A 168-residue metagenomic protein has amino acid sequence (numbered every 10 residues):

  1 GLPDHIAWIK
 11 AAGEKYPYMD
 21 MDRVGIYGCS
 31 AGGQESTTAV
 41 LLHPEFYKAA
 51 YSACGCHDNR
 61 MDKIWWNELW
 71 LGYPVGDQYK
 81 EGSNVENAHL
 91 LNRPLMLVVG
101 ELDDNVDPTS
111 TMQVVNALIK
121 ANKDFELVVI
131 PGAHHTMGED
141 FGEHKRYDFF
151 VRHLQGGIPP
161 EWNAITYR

Functional and structural regions predicted by a protein language model:
G1-R168: Active-site-proximal cap/loop segments of hydrolase catalytic domains
